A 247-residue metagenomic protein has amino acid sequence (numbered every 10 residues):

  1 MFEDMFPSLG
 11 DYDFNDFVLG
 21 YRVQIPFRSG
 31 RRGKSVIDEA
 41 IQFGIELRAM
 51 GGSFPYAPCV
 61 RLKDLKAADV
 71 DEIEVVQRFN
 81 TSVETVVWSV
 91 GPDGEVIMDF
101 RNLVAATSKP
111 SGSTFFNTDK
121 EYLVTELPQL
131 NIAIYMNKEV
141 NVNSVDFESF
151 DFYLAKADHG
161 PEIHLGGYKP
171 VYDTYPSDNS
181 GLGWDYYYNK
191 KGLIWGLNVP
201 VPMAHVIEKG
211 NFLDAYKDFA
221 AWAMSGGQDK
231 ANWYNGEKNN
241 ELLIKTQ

Functional and structural regions predicted by a protein language model:
M1-N15, Q24-Q247: Extracellular distal adhesion/interaction modules in secreted or cell-surface proteins
